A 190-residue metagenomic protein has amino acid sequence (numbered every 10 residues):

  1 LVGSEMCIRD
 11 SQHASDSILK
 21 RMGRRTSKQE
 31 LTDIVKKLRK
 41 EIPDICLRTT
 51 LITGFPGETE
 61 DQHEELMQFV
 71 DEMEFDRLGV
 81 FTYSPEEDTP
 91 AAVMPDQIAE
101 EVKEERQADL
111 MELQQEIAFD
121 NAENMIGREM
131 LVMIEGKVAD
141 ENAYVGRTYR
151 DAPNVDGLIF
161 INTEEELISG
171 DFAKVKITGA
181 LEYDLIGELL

Functional and structural regions predicted by a protein language model:
L1, I52-F55, M125, Y144: Short glycine/serine/threonine-biased micro-segments
L1-I8: Short, small-residue-biased leader/transition segments that mark boundaries at the very start of proteins
G3, D44, E141: Conserved catalytic motifs of the protein kinase core domain
E5, E58, E135: Acidic-residue sensor for enzyme active/binding pockets
D10-H13, Q29-T89, D109-I117: Conserved C-terminal portion of the radical SAM core fold that forms the substrate/S-adenosylmethionine-binding
H13-G23, T53-E60, D76-E101, E129 (+2 more regions): Flexible glycine/acidic-rich beta-alpha junction loops that bind and position SAM and/or redox cofactors in anaerobic
V93-L190: Terminal RNA-binding accessory module
